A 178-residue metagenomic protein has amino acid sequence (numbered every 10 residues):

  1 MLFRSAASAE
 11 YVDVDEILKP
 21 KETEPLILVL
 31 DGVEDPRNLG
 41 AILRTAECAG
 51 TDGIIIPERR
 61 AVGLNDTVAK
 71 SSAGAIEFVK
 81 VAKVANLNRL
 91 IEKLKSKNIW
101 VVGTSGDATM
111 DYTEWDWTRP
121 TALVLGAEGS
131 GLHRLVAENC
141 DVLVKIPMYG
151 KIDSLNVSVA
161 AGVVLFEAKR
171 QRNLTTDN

Functional and structural regions predicted by a protein language model:
M1-N178: Post-transcriptional modification and biogenesis factors for structured RNAs of the translation apparatus
